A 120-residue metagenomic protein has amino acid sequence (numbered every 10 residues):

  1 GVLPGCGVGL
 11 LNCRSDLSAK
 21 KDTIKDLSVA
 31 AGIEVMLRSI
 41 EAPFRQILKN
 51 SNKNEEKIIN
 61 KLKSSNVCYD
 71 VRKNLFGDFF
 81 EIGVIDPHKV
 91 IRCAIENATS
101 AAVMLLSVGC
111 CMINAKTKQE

Functional and structural regions predicted by a protein language model:
G1-E120: Extended, low-charge hydrophobic alpha-helical regions
